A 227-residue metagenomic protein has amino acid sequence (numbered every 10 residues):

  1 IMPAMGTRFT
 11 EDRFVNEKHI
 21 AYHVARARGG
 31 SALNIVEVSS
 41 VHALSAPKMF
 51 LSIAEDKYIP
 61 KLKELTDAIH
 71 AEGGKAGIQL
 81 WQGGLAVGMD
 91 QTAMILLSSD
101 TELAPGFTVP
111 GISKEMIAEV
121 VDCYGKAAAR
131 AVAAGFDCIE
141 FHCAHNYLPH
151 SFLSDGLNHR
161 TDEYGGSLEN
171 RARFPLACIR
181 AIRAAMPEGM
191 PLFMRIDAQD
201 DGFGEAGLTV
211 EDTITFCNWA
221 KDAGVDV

Functional and structural regions predicted by a protein language model:
I1-V227: Flavin-dependent oxidoreductase catalytic cores
